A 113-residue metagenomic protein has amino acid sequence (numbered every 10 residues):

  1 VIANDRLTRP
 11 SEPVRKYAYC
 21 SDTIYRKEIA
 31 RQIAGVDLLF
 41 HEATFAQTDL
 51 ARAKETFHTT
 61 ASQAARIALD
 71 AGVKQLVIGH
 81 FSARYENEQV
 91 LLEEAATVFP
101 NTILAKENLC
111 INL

Functional and structural regions predicted by a protein language model:
V1-I78, Q89-L91: Metal-dependent phosphodiesterase/nuclease catalytic metal-binding core
K27, I111-N112: A broad, structure-centric signal for solvent-exposed, well-ordered loop/edge residues that line or flank functional
D49, E86, N112: Glycine/Thr-rich phosphate-binding loops of Rossmann-like dinucleotide-binding domains
F81: Short, ordered loop/turn segments at secondary-structure junctions
E88-L109: Short, electropositive alpha-helical surface patch
